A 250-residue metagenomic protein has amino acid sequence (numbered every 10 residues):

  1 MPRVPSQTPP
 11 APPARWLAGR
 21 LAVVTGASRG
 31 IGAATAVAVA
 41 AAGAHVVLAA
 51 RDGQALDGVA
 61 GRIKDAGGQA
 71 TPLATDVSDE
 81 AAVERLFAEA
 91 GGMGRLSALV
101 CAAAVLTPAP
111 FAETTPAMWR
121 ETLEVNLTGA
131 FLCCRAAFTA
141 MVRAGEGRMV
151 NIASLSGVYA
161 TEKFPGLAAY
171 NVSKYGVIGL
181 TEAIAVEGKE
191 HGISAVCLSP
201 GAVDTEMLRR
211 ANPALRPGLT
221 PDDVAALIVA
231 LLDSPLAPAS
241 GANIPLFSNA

Functional and structural regions predicted by a protein language model:
L21, S28-R29: Conserved glycine-rich cofactor-binding loop
A102-P108: Conserved NAD(P)H cofactor-binding loop of Rossmann-fold oxidoreductase domains
P110-F111, M118-L123: Substrate-binding pocket helix/loop in short-chain dehydrogenase/reductase
C134, Y170-S173, T181: Active-site helix of classical SDR
S154: Residue(s) in the substrate-gating loop at a strand-loop-helix junction that position the organic substrate next
E162, A183-I193: Active-site-adjacent segment of SDR/Rossmann-fold oxidoreductases
E190-I193, C197-L198, P213-A250: C-terminal helical subdomain
